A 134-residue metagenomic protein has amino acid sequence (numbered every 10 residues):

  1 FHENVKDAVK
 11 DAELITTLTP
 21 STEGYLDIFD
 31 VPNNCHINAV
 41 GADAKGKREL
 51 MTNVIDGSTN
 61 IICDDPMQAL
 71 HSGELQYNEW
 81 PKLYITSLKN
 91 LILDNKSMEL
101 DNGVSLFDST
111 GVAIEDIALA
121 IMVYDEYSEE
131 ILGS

Functional and structural regions predicted by a protein language model:
F1-A12, L26-I28: Short acidic low-complexity segments
F1-H2, T17, C63-D64, D108: General beta-strand structural signal in soluble alpha/beta enzymes
E13-T16, I37-N38: N-terminal Rossmann-like NAD(P) cofactor-binding module of classical short-chain dehydrogenase/reductase
L18-L26, A44: Beta-loop-alpha module in the N-terminal Rossmann-like domain of NAD(P)-dependent dehydrogenases, especially those
V31-C35, V40-L100, I117-L119: Rossmann-fold NAD(P)-binding glycine/threonine-rich loop
S105-G111: A short glycine-threonine-serine/GTX helix/turn-capping micro-motif
V112-I117, M122: Basic, amphipathic alpha-helical segments enriched in Lys/Arg and hydrophobic/aromatic residues
M122-S134: Phosphate-binding loop/pocket of nucleotide- and phosphate-handling active sites
